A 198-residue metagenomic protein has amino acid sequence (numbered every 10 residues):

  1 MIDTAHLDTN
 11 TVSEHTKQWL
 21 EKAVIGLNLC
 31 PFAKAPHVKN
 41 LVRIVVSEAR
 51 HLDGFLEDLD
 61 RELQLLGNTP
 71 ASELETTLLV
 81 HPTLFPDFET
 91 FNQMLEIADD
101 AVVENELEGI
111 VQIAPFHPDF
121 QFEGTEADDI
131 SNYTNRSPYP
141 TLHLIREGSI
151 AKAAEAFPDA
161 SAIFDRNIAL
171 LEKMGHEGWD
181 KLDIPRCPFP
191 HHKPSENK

Functional and structural regions predicted by a protein language model:
I2-K198: Expand to "…catalyze enediolate/carbanion chemistry for C-C bond making/breaking, isomerization, decarboxylation
